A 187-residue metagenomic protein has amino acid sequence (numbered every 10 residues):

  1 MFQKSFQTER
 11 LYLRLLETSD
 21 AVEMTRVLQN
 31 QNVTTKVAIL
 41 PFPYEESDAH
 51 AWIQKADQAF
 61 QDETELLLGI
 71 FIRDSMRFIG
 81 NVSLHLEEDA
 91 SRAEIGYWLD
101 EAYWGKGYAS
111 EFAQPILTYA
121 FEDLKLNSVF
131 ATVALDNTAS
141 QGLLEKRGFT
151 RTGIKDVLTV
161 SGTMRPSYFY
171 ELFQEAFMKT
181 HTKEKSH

Functional and structural regions predicted by a protein language model:
M1-N32, L67, F71-H187: Acyl-donor (CoA/ACP) binding surface of acyl/acetyltransferases
Q29, A38, Q54-D57, G148: A generic structural signal for secondary-structure junctions that act as hinges or helix/strand caps at the edges
T34-K55, L68: Conserved GNAT-fold acetyl-CoA-binding loop/helix
A59-T64: Short loop/turn motifs at secondary-structure junctions and domain boundaries
